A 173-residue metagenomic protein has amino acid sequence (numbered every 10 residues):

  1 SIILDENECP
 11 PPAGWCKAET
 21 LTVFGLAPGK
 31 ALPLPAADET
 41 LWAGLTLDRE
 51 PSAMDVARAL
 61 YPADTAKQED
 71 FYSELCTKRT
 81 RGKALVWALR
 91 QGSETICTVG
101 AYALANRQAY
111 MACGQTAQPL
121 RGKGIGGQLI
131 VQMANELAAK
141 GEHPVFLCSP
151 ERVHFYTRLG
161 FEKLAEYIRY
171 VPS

Functional and structural regions predicted by a protein language model:
S1-A43, F146-C148, I168-P172: Acyl-donor-binding surface of acyltransferase catalytic domains
P10-P12, F155-T157, F161: Conserved active-site tyrosine of GNAT-family acetyltransferases
T20-E74: Short amphipathic alpha-helix that is part of the acyltransferase structural core
K67-Q115: A conserved beta-strand-loop-helix scaffold within acyl/acetyltransferase catalytic domains
A84, G141-H143: Short, high-confidence coil segments that cap the C-terminus of an alpha-helix and link into the following beta-strand
A112, T116-Q118, G122-A139, R158: Conserved acetyl-CoA-binding loop-helix of GNAT-fold acetyltransferases
G126, I130, H143, C148-P150 (+3 more regions): Active-site-proximal cofactor/substrate-binding loop regions of enzyme domains
